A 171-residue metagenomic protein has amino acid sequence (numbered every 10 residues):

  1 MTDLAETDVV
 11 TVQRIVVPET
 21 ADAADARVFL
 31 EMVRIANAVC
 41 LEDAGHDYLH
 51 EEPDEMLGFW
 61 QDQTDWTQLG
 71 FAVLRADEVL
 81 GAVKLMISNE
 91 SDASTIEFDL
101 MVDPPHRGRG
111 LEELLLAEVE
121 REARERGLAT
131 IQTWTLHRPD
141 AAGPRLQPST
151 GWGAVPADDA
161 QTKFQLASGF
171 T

Functional and structural regions predicted by a protein language model:
M1-T11, G108, L115-T171: Acyl-donor-binding surface of acyltransferase catalytic domains
T2-F59: Short amphipathic alpha-helix that is part of the acyltransferase structural core
V12, T95-E97: Hydrophobic residues on conserved beta-strands that form the core of alpha/beta folds
A44, L57-A72, E78-G81: A short helix-loop-beta-strand connector motif used in the catalytic cores of GNAT acetyltransferases and, in some
I87-N89: A short acidic/small-residue loop/turn micro-motif
E97-G108, H137: A short, internal acetyl-CoA/4′-phosphopantetheine-binding micro-motif in the GNAT/acyltransferase core
